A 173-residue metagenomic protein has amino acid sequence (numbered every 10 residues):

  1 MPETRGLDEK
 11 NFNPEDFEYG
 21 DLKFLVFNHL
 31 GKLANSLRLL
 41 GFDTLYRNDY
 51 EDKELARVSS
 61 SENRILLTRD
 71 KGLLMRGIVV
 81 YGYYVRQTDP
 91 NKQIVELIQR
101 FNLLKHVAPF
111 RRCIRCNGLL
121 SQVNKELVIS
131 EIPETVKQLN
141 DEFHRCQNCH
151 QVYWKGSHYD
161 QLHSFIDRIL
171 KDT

Functional and structural regions predicted by a protein language model:
M1-A108: Long, charged N-terminal interaction/targeting segments
N102, Q151, D167-K171: A short, amphipathic alpha-helical segment
H106-P109, L139-E142: Short metal-coordination and nucleic-acid-contact micro-motifs, chiefly zinc-binding Cys/His arrays
C113-C116, C146-C149: Short cysteine-rich clusters marking metal-coordination/redox-active sites
G118-Q122, W154: Short functional micro-motifs and their immediate structural scaffolds
L127-Q138, Q161-D172: Short cysteine/histidine-rich metal-coordination sites, predominantly Zn2+-binding motifs
E142, N148-H150, W154: C-terminal folded domains that constitute the principal catalytic or ligand-binding module of multi-domain proteins
